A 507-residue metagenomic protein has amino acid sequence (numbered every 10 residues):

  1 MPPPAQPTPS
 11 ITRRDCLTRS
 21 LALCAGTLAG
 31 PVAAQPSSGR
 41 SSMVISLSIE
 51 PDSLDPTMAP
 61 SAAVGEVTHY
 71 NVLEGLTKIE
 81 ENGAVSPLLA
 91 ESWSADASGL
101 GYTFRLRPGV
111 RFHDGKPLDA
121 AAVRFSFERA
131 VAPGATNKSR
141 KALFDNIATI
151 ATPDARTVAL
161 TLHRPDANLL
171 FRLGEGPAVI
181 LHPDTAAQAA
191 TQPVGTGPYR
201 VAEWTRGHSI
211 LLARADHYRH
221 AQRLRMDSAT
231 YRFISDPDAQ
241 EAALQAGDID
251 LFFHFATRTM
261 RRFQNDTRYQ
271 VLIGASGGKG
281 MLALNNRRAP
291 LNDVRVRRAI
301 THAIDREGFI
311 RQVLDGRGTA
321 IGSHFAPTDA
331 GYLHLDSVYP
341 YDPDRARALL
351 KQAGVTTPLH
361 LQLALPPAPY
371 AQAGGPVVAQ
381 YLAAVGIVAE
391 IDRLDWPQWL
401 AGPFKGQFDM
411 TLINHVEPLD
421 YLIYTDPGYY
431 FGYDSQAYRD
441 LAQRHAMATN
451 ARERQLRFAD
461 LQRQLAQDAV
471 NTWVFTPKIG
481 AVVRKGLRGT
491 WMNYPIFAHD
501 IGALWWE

Functional and structural regions predicted by a protein language model:
A22-L23, V32, S38, T205 (+3 more regions): Detector for C-terminal structural segments
S46-A97, E128, V194-T196: N-terminal lobe/hinge region of extracytoplasmic solute-binding protein
I49-E66, L89-A90, K116, S139 (+4 more regions): A structural "hinge/loop" feature
Y70, A84, D166, F171-L224 (+4 more regions): Gly/Pro-rich hinge or "lid" segments in bacterial periplasmic/extracellular proteins
E91-T136, P153, A159, A243 (+1 more regions): Aromatic- and charge-enriched surface segment that lines or borders ligand/interaction sites
R105, S139-P183, E203: Surface-exposed binding/hinge segments that line and control ligand-binding clefts or catalytic entry sites
A187, H217-R262, A379-Q380, V388-E390: Ligand-site clamp/hinge motif
R214, L272, N292-Q380, D460: Append "and occasionally in soluble cytosolic enzymes with long acidic Gly/Pro-rich linkers
